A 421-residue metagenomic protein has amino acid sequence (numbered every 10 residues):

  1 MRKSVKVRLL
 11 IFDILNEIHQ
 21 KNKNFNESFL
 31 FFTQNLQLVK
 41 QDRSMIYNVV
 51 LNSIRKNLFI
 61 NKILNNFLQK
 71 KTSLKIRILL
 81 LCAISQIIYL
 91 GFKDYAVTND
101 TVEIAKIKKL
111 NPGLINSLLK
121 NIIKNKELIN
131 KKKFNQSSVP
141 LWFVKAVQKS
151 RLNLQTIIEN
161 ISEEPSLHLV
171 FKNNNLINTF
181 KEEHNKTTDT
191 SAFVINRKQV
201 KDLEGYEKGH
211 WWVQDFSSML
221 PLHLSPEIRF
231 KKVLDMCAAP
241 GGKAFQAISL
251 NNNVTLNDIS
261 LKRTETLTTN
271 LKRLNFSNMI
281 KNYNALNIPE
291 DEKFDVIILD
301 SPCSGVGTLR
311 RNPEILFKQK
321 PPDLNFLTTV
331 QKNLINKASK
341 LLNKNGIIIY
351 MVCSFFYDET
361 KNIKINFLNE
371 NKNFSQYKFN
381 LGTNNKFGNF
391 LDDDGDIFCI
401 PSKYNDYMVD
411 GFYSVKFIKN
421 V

Functional and structural regions predicted by a protein language model:
M1-V421: S-adenosylmethionine
